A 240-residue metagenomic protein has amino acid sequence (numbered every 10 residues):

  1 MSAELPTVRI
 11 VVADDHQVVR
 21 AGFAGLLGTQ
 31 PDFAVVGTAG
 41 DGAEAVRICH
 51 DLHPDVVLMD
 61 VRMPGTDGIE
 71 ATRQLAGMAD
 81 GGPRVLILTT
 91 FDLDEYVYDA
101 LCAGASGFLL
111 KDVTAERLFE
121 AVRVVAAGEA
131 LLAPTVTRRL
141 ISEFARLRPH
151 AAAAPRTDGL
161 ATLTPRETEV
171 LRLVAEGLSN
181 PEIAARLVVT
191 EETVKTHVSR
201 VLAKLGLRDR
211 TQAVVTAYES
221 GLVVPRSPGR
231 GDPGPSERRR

Functional and structural regions predicted by a protein language model:
D14, D60, T89: Active-site residues of response regulator receiver
V19, M59, P64-G65: The feature encodes the CheY-like receiver
D32-G40, I48, L207: Short hydrophobic/Thr-rich beta-strand motif most characteristic of the beta2 strand and flanking loop of CheY-like
D41-E44, P64-R73: Acidic catalytic/metal-coordinating carboxylates
L52-L58: Active-site beta3 strand of CheY-like receiver
Y96-C102, G107, D112-A161, P165 (+2 more regions): Short, flexible helix-to-coil linker/hinge segments that flank and couple to helix-turn-helix
G177-Q212: Recognition helix of helix-turn-helix DNA-binding domains
A203-R240: Basic, Lys/Arg-enriched C-terminal extension of HTH/homeodomain DNA-binding domains
